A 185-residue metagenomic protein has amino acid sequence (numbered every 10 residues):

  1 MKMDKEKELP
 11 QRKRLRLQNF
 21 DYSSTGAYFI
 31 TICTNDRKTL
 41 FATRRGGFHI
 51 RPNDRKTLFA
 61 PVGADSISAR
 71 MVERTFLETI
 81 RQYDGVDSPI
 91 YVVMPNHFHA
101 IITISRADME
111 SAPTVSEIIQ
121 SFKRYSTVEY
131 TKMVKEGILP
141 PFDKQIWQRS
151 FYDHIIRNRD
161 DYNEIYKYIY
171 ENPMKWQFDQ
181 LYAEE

Functional and structural regions predicted by a protein language model:
M1-E185: Short catalytic/metal-binding and nucleic-acid-binding patches
